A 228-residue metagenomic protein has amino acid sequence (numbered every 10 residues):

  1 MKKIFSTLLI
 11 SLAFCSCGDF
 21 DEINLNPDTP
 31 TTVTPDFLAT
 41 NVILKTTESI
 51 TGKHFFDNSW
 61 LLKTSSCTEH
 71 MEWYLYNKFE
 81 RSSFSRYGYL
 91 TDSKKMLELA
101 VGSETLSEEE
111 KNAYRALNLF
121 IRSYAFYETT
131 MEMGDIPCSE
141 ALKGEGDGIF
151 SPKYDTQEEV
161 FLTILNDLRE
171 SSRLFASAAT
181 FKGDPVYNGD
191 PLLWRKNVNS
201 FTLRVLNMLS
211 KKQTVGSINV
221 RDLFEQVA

Functional and structural regions predicted by a protein language model:
M1-P27: Bacterial Sec-dependent N-terminal signal peptides
C17-E22, F55-D57, L162-T180, P191-A228: Aromatic-residue-lined binding/catalytic grooves and analogous aromatic/hydrophobic interfacial grooves in multimeric
C17-E72, N77-E80, Y87, T91 (+2 more regions): Membrane-proximal, proline-rich intrinsically disordered regions
I50-G52, A125-D135, K211-V215: Secretory-pathway/luminal and periplasmic proteins that interact with or process carbohydrate-rich
S66-S139, K143-G183: Conserved, well-structured interaction surfaces
